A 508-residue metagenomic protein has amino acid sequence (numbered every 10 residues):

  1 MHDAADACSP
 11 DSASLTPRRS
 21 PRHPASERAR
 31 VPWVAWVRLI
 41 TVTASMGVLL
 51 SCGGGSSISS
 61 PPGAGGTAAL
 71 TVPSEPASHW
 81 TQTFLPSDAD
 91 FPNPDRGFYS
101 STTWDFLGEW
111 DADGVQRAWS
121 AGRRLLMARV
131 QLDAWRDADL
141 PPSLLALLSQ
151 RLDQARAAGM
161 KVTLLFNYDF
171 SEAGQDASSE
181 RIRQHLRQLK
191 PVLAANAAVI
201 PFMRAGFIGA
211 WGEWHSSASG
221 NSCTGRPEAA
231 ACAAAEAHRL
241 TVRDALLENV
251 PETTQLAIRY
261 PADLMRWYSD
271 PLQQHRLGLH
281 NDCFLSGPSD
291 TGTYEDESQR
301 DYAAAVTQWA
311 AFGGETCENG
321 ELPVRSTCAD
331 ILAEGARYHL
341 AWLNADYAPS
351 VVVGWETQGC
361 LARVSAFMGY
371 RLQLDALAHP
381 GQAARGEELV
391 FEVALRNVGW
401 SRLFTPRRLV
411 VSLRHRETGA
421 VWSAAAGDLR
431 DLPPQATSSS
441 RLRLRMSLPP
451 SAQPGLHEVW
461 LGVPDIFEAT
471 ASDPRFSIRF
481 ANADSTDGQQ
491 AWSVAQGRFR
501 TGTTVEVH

Functional and structural regions predicted by a protein language model:
M1-A35: N-terminal secretory signal peptides that target proteins for export/translocation
L50-S51: C-terminal motif of bacterial Sec signal peptides marking the signal peptidase cleavage site
A69-R124, R129: Boundary/entry segment of secreted carbohydrate-active catalytic domains
D113-D169, S179: Aromatic-lined substrate-binding rim segments of carbohydrate-active enzymes
L144-R156, A177-F202, A235-N249: An active-site-proximal structural segment forming one wall of the substrate-binding cleft that immediately precedes
F202-G209, E213, S217-P349: Catalytic-core regions of glycoside hydrolase
T327-H379: Catalytic cores of secreted or luminal carbohydrate-active enzymes
S365-H508: Extracellular/luminal regions of secreted and cell-surface proteins that mediate adhesion/ECM remodeling
